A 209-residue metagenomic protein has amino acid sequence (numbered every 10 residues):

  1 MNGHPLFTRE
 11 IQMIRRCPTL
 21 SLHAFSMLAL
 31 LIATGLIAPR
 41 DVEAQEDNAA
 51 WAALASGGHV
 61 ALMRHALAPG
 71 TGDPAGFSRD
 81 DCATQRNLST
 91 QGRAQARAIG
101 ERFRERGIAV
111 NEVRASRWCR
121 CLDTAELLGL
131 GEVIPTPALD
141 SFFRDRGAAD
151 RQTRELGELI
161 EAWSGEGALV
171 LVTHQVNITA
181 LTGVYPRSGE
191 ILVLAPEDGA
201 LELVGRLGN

Functional and structural regions predicted by a protein language model:
M1-T19: N-terminal secretory signal peptides that target proteins for export/translocation
A24-G35: Bacterial N-terminal signal peptides
A38-A44: Sec/Tat signal peptide C-region and signal peptidase I cleavage site
E46-P137, F142-D145, R154, V184-N209: Active-site-proximal alpha-helix that buttresses catalytic centers in soluble enzyme cores
G58-V60, G165-T173: Generic beta-sheet signal
R106-I108, W163-E166: Glycine-rich phosphate-binding loop signature in dinucleotide/nucleotide-binding domains
T153-A162: A short, acidic, amphipathic alpha-helical segment used as a generic capping/interface helix at domain edges
